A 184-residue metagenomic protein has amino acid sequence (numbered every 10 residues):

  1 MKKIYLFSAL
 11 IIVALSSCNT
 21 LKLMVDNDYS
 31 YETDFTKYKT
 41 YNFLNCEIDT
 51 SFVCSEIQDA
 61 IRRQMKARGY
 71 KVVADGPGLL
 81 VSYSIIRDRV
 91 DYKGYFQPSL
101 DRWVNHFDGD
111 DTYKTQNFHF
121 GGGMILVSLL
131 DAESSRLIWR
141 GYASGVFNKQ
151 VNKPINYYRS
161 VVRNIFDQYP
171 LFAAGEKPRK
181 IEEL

Functional and structural regions predicted by a protein language model:
M1-I4: Positively charged n-region of N-terminal signal peptides that target proteins for export
L6-L10: Sec-dependent N-terminal signal peptides
A14-S17: C-terminal motif of bacterial Sec signal peptides marking the signal peptidase cleavage site
N19-Y31, Q116-M124, D131-W139, S144-L184: C-terminal/domain-edge helix-coil "capping" segments
N27-D28, R63-R68, T112-Y113: N-terminal post-signal-peptidase region of extra-cytosolic proteins
F35-Y38, V72-P77, L129-L137: A short, structured loop/turn motif at beta-sheet edges
T40-Y92: N-terminal segment of the mature soluble domain
Y83-I138, S144: Surface-exposed short loop/turn segments
